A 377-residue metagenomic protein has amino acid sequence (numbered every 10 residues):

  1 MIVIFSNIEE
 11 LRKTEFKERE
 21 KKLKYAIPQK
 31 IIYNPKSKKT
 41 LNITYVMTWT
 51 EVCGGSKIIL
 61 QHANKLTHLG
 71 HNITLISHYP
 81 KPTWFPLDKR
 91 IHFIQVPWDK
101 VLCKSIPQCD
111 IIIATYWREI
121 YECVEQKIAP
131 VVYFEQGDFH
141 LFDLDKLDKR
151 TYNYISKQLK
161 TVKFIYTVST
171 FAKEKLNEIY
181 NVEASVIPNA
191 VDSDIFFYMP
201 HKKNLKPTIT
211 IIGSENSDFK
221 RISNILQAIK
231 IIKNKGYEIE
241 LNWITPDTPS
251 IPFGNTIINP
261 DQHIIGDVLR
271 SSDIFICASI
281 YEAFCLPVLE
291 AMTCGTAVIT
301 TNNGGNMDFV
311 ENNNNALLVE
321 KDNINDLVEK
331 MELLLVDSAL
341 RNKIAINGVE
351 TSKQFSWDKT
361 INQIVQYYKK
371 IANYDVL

Functional and structural regions predicted by a protein language model:
Y25-Y33, D143-K146, E178, V186-K206 (+1 more regions): Acidic anion/phosphate-binding donor-loop and adjacent secondary structure in glycosyltransferase catalytic cores
P28-K30, W357-L377: C-terminal alpha-helical cap of glycosyltransferases
I58, K175-I179, V191-I195, K202-N255: Conserved catalytic-core segment of nucleotide-activated headgroup transferases in glycan assembly
K100-P107, K146-I165: Membrane-proximal helix-turn-helix segments that form the acceptor-binding/catalytic region of lipid-linked
I280: Aromatic "clamp/platform" in nucleotide-sugar-dependent glycosyltransferases that forms part of the donor/acceptor
V288, A297-T300: Short hydrophobic beta-strand element within catalytic cores of glycosyltransferases and related nucleotide-activated
N312-N313, L317-I324, L333-S338: Conserved acidic donor-binding segment of nucleotide-sugar-dependent glycosyltransferases
D326, L333, L340-Q354, Q363-Q366 (+1 more regions): A short, well-ordered alpha-helix in the C-terminal region of glycosyltransferases
